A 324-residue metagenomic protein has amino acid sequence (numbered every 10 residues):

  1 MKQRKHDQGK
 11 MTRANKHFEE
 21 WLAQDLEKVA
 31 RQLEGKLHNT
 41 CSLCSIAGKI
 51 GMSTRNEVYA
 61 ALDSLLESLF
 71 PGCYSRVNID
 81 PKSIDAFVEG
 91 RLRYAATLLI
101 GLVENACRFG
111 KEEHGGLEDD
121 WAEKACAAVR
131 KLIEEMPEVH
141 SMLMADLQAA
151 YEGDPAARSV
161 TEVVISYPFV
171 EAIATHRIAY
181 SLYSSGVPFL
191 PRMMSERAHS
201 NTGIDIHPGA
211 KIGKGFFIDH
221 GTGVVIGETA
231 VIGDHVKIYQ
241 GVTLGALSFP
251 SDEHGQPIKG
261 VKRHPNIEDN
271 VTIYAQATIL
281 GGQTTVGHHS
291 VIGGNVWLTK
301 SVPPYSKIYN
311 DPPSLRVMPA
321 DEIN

Functional and structural regions predicted by a protein language model:
M1-M193, N324: Terminal amphipathic alpha-helical/low-complexity segments used for targeting or macromolecular assembly
A198-A320: Structural signal for interior beta-strand "rungs" in well-ordered beta-sheet cores of soluble enzyme domains
